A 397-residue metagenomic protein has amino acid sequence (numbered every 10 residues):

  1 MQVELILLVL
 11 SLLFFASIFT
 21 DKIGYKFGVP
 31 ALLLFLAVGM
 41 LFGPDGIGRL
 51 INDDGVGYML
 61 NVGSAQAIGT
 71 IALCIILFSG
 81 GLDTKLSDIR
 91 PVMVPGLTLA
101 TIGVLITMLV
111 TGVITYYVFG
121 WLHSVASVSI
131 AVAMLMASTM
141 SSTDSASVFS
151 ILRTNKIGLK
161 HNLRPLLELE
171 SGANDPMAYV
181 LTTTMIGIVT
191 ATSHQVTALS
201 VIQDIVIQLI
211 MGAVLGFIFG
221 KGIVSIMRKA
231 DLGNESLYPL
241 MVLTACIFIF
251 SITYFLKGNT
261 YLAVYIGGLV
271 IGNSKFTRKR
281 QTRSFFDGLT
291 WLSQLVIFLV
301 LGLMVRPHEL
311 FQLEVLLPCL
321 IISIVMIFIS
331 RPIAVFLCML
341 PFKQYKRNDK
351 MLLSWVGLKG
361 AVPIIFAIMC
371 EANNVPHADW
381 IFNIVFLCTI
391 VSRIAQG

Functional and structural regions predicted by a protein language model:
M1-G397: Transmembrane helical cores of multi-pass secondary ion antiporters/exchangers
